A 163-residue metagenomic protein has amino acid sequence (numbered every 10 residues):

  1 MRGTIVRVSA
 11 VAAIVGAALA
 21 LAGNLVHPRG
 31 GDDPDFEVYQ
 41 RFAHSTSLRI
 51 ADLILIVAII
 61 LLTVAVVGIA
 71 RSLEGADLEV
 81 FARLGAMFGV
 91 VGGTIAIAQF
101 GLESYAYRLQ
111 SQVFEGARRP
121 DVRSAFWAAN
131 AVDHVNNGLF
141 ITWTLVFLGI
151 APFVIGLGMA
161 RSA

Functional and structural regions predicted by a protein language model:
M1-A163: Hydrophobic, aromatic-enriched alpha-helical segments typical of multi-pass transmembrane helices
